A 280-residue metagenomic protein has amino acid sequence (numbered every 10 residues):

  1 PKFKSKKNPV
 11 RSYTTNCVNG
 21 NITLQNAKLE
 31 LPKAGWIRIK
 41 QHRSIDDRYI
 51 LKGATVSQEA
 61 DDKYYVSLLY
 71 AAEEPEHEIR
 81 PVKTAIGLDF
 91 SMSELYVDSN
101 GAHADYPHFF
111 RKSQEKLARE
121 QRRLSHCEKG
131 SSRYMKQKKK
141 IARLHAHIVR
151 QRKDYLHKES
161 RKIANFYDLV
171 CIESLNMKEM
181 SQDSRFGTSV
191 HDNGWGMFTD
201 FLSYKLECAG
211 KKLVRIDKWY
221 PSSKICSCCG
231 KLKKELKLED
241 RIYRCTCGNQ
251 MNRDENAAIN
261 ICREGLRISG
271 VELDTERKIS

Functional and structural regions predicted by a protein language model:
P1-S280: Nucleic-acid substrate recognition interfaces
